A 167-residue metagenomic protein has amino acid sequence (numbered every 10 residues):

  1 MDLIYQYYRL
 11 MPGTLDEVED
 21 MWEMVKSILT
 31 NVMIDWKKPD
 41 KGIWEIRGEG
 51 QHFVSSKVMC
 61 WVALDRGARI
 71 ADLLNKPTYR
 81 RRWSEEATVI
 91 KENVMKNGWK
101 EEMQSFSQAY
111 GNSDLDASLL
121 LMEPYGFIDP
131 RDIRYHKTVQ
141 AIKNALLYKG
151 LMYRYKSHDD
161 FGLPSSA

Functional and structural regions predicted by a protein language model:
M1-D35, K57: Aromatic-rich carbohydrate-recognition surfaces in CAZymes
M1-T14, M59-K76, L120-R131: Well-ordered alpha-helical scaffold segments within catalytic/enzyme domains
L3, I28-L29, L74, R80 (+1 more regions): Generic hydrophobic/packing signal
L15-D16, R47, N75, K137: Residue-level detector of alpha-helical recognition elements and their boundaries
W22, K26-G42, T88-A167: Extended glycan-interaction surfaces of carbohydrate-active proteins
K38-D40, W44-H52: Beta-propeller and closely related beta-pinwheel folds
E49-Q104: Loop-centered beta-sheet repeat module
